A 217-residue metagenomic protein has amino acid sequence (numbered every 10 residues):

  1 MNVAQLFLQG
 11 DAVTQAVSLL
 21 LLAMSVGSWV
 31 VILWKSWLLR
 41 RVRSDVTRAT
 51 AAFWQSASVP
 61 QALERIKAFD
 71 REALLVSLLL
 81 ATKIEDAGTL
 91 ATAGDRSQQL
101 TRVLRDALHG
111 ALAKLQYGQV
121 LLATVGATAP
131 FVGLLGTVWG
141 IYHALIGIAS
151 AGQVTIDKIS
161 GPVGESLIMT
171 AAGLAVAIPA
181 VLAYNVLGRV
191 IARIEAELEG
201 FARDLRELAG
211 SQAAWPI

Functional and structural regions predicted by a protein language model:
M1-Q5, H143-A171: Membrane-water interface segments at transmembrane-helix boundaries in multipass membrane proteins
M1-T50: Hydrophobic membrane-targeting segments
V17-G27, A129-V132, G136-W139, L174: Residue-level signal for the membrane-embedded core of alpha-helical transmembrane segments, especially mid-helix
V17-L20, L122-V125, S160: Physicochemical signature of membrane-embedded alpha-helices that form the seven-helix bundle of GPCRs, emphasizing
R43-T155, L182-I217: Predominantly long cytosolic amphipathic alpha-helical stalk/bundle segments
S166-L182: Hydrophobic alpha-helical transmembrane segments of polytopic membrane proteins
